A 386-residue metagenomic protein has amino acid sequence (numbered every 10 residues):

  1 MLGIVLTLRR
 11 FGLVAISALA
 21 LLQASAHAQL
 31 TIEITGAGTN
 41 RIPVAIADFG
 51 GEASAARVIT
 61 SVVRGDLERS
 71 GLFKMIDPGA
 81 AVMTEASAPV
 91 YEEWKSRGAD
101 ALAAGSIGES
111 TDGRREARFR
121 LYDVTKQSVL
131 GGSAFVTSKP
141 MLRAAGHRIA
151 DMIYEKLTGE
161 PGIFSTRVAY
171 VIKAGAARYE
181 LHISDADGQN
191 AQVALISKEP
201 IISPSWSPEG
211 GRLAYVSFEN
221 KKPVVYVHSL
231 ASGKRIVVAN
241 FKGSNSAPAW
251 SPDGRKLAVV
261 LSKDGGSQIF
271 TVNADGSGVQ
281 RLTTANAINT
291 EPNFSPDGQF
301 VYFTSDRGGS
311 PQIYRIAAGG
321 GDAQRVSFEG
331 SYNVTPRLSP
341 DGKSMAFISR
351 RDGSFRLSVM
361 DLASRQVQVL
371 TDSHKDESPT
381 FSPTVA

Functional and structural regions predicted by a protein language model:
G12-Q23: Bacterial N-terminal signal peptides
L30, S87-M152: Amphipathic beta-strand/beta-sheet edge segments enriched in Tyr/Trp
T35-E93, A103-E109: Short beta-strand->alpha-helix linker/helix-N-cap micro-motif that forms a surface specificity/interaction loop
T125, D185-Q189, S229-G233, N273-S277 (+2 more regions): Short loop/turn segments that connect beta-strands within beta-propeller blades
P161, I172-E180, I196-E199, V216-V225 (+8 more regions): A flexible loop/linker signature enriched in serine peptidases of the S9 family
G162-F164, P208-E209, P252-D253, P296-D297 (+2 more regions): Residue-level detector of Asp-centered blade-edge/turn motifs that repeat once per structural unit in beta-propeller
V168, L213, G254-A258, G298-V301 (+2 more regions): Hydrophobic beta-strand positions that form the internal "hydrophobic ladder" of WD40/Gbeta-like beta-propeller blades
